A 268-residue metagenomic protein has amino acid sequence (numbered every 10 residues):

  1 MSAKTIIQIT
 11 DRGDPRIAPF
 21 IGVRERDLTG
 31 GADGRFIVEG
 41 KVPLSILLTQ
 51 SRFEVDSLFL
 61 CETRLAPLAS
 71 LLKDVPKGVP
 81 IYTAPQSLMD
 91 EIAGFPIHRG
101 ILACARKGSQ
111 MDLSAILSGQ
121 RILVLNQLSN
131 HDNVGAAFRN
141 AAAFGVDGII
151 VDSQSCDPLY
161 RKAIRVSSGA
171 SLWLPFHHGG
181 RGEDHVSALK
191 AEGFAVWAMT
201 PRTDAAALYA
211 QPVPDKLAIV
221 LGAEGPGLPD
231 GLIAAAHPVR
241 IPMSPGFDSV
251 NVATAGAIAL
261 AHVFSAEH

Functional and structural regions predicted by a protein language model:
M1-P67, S155-D157: Boundary-proximal intrinsically disordered activation/regulatory segments immediately upstream of a helical core
I7-D11, P80-P85, L174-G182: Short acidic-hydrophobic, aromatic-tinged amphipathic segments that line or gate anion-handling sites
G40, S129-A137, V250-A255: Amphipathic alpha-helical repeat scaffolds
A66-G78, G231-L232: Short, aromatic/basic amphipathic alpha-helical patches
A84-P85, N126, D152-S153, P175 (+1 more regions): Short beta->alpha connector loops at strand-helix junctions that form conserved, small/polar/Pro-enriched
G100-A103, N140-F144, P158-S171, D230-H268: Structured adenosyl-cofactor binding patch, chiefly the S-adenosyl-L-methionine
G108-D204: RNA substrate-binding interface of SAM-dependent RNA methyltransferases
W197-F247: Active-site/ligand-binding-proximal alpha/beta "capping" segment
